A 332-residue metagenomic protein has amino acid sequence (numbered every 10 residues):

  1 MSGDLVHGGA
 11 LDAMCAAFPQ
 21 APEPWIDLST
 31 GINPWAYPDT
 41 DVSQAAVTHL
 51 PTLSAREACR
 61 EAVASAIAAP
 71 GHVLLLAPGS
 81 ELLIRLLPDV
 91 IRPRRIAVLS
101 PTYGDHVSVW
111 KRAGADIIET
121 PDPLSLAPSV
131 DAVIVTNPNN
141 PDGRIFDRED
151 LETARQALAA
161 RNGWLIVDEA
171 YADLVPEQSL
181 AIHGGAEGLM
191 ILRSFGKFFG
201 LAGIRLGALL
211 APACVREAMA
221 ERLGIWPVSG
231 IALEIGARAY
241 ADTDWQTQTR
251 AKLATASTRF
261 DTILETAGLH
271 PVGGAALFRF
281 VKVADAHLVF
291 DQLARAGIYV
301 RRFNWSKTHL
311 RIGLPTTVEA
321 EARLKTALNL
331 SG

Functional and structural regions predicted by a protein language model:
M1-A55, A62-S65: N-terminal "arm"/small-domain region of PLP-dependent enzymes with the aminotransferase-like
D39, S125, V130, D285-Q292 (+1 more regions): Short, conserved charged micro-motifs
E57, P70-I96, G207: Conserved beta-loop-alpha segment that forms the PLP phosphate-binding cup at the N-terminus of a helix
P88-K111, D116-I118, D122-P123: Conserved PLP-anchoring active-site segment centered on the Schiff-base-forming lysine
I118-L174: Active-site phosphate-binding strand-loop segment of PLP-dependent enzymes
D147-E149, R295, W305-G332: PLP-dependent enzyme catalytic core of the Aspartate aminotransferase-like
G188-E265, L269-P271: PLP-dependent aminotransferase class I/II
A254, L264-A296, L314: Conserved PLP-binding catalytic core of the aspartate aminotransferase-like
